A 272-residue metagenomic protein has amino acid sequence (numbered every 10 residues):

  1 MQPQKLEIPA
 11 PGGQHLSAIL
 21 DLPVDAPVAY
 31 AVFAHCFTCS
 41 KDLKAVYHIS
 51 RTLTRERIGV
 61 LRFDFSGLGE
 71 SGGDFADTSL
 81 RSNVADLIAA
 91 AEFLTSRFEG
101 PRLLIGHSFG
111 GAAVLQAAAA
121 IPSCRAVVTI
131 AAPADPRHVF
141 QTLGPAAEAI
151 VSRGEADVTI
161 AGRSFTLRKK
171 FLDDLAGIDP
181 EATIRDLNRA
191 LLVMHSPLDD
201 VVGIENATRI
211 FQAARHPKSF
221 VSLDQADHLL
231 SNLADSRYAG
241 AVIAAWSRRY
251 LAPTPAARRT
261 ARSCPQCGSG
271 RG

Functional and structural regions predicted by a protein language model:
M1-A26: N-terminal cap/lid segment of alpha/beta-hydrolase-fold proteins
F37-S50, E205: The serine-hydrolase catalytic nucleophile loop
K41-D42, L68-E99: Catalytic nucleophile-loop/oxyanion-hole region of alpha/beta-hydrolase and closely related hydrolase-like folds
S50-G72: Conserved alpha/beta-hydrolase
P122-K170: Hydrolase active-site cap/lid region
L187-N188, V193-H195, D199: Short beta-strand/loop motif that positions the catalytic acidic residue of the alpha/beta-hydrolase fold
D200-N206: Conserved alpha/beta-hydrolase "acid-adjacent" motif
A226-A239: Catalytic histidine-centered segment of alpha/beta-hydrolase-like enzymes
